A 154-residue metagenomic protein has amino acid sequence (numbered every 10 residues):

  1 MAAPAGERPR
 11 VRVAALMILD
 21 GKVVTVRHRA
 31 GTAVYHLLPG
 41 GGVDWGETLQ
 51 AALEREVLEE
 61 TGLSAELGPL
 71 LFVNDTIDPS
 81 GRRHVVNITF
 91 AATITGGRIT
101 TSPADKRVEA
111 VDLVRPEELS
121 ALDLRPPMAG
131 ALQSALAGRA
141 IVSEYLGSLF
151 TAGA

Functional and structural regions predicted by a protein language model:
M1-L38, A65, P69: N-terminal strand-loop-strand
A3, L71-D78: Short, solvent-exposed loop/turn elements at beta->coil junctions and helix N-caps that rim active or binding pockets
A5-P9, Y35, S80-V86, P103-V108: A generic structural micro-feature
G6, G40-T48, G81, K106-V108 (+1 more regions): Residues at secondary-structure transition points
M17, T89-T93, D112-R115: Short, well-ordered beta-strand micro-motif
A33-H36, K106-A154: Nudix hydrolase/Nudix homology domain
L38-L70, F90: The catalytic Nudix box helix
T76-I99, S134-L136: Active-site-adjacent beta-strand/loop module that shapes the phosphate/pyrophosphate-binding cleft
